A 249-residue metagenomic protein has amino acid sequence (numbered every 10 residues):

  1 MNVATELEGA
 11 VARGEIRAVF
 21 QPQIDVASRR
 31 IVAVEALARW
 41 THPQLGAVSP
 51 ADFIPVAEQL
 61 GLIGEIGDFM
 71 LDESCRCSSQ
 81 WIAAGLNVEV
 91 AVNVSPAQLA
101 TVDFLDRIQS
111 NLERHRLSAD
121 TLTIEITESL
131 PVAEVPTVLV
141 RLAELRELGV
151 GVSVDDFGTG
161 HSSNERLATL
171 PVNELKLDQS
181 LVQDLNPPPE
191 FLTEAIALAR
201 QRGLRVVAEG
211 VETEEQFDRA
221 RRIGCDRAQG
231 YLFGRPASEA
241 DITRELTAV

Functional and structural regions predicted by a protein language model:
M1-A4, A47-P50, V135: Interdomain signal-transducing alpha-helical coiled-coil linkers
M1-N2, V19, L86-S95, S238-I242: Flexible, glycine/charge-rich interdomain/linker segments that couple and regulate nucleotide signaling catalytic cores
M1-Q21: Short, basic/aromatic recognition patches
A10, V26-R30, P43-Q44, S95-V102 (+2 more regions): EAL-family c-di-GMP phosphodiesterase catalytic domain
R17-P55, S74, Q109, N173-L175: A short, well-structured catalytic beta-strand-centered motif of the EAL phosphodiesterase domain for c-di-GMP
S28-E35, L60-T137, G210: Catalytic core of bacterial c-di-GMP phosphodiesterases, primarily the EAL and HD-GYP domains, capturing alpha-helical
R141: Conserved functional hotspot residues or short segments at active or partner-binding sites across diverse domains
